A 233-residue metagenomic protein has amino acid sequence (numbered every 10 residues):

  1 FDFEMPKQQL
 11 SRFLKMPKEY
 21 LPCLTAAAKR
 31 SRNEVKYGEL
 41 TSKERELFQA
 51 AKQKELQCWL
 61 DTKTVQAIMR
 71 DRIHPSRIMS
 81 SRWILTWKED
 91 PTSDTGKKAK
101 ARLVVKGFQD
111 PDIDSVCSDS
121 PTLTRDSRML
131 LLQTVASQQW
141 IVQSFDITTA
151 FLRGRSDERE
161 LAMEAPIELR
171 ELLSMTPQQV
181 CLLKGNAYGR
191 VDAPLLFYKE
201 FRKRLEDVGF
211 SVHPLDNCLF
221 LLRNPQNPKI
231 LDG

Functional and structural regions predicted by a protein language model:
F1-G233: Long, low-complexity, charge-biased intrinsically disordered regions
